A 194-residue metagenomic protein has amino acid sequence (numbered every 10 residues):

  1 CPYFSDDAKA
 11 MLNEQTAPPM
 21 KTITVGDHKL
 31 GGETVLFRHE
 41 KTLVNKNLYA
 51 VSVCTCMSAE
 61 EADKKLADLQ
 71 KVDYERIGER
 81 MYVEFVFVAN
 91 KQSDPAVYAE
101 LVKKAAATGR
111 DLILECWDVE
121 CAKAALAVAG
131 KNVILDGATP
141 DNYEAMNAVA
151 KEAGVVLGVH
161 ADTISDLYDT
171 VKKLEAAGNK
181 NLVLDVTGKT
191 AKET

Functional and structural regions predicted by a protein language model:
P2-A8, V53-E61, R80-K103, R110: Glycine-rich, proline-tolerant flexible connector loops at the mouths of alpha/beta enzymes
Y3-A67: N-terminal amphipathic alpha-helix/helix-capping segment at the start of soluble metabolic enzymes
E33-F37, V97, T170: Short amphipathic beta-strand starts and helix->beta connectors
K41-V44, L66-M81, V102-A107, L126-G130 (+2 more regions): Acidic (Asp/Glu)-rich catalytic clusters
N47-T55, M81-N90, R110-E115, V133-G137 (+2 more regions): Hydrophobic faces of well-ordered beta-strands that scaffold small-molecule active sites in alpha/beta enzyme cores
A59-D73, P95-L101, D166-D169, E193-T194: Well-ordered, non-membrane alpha-helical segments in soluble/globular domains
N90-G130, N142-M146: N-terminal active-site wall of soluble small-molecule enzyme domains
D141-T194: Catalytic alpha/beta core domains of metabolic enzymes, predominantly
